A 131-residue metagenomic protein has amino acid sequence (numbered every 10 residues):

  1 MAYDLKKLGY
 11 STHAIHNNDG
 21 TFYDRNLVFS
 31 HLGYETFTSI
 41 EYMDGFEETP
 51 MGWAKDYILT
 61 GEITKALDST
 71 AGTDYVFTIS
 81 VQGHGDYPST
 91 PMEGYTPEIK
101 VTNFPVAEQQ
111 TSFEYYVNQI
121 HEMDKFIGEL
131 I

Functional and structural regions predicted by a protein language model:
M1-I131: Solvent-exposed soluble domains appended to multi-pass membrane proteins
